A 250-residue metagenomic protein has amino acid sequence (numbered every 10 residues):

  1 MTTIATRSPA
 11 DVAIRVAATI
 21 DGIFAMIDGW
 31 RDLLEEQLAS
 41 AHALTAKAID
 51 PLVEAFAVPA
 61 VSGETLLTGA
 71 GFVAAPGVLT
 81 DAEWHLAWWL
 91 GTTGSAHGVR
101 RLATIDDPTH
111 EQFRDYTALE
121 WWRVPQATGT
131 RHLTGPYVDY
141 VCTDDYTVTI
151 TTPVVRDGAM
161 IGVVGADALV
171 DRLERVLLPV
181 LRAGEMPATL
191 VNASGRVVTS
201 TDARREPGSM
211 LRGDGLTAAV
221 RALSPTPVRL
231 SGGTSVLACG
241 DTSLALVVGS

Functional and structural regions predicted by a protein language model:
M1-K47, D145-T147: Juxtamembrane extracytoplasmic/periplasmic/luminal helical "stalk" adjacent to the first N-terminal
A10, F24, D28, A46-V61 (+2 more regions): Short amphipathic alpha-helical segments
G63, T117-H132, G215-G233: Soluble sensory domains of the PAS superfamily and closely related sensory modules
L66-T128, T199-R204: Extracellular/periplasmic ligand-sensing ectodomains of membrane signal-transduction proteins
T117-C142, V170-L181: Short, basic/aromatic recognition patches
T143-L177, L246-S250: Conserved beta-strands of PAS-like sensory domains
A168-V198: Solvent-exposed, extracytoplasmic
R205, R212-S250: Extracellular/periplasmic juxtamembrane segments that couple receptor/chemosensory ectodomains to their
